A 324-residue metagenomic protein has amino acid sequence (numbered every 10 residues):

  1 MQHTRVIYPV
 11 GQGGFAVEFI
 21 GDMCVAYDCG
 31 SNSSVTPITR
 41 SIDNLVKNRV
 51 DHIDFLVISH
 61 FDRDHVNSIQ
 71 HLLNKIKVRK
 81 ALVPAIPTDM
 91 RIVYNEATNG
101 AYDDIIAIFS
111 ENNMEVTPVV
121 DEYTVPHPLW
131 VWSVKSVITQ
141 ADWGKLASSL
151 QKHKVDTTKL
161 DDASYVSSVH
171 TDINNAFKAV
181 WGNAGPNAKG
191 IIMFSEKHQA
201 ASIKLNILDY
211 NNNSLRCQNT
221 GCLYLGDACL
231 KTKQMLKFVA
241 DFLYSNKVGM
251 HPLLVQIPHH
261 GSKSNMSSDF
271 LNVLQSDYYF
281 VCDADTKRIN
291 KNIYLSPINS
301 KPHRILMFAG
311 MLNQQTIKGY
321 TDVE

Functional and structural regions predicted by a protein language model:
M1-N44, R49, A200-Q234: Conserved beta-strand hairpin/beta-sheet module of binuclear metal-dependent hydrolase folds, prominently
M1-Q2, G11-G14, A228, K233-P252 (+2 more regions): C-terminal regulatory/interaction regions
Q2-H3, K75-C222, K301-H303, G310 (+1 more regions): Flexible, acidic/histidine-containing loops and adjacent segments that form or flank the divalent-metal
V10-G13, F19-D22, D28-G30, L82-Y94 (+4 more regions): Short loop/turn segments at strand-loop or loop-helix junctions that form parts of catalytic or ligand-binding pockets
Q12, N32-S33, F61-N67, T88-M90 (+3 more regions): Active-site environment of divalent metal-dependent phosphoester hydrolases
V35-V83, S245-S264, Q275-Y279: Active-site metal-binding motif and surrounding structural segment of the metallo-beta-lactamase
R40-S41, S68-L72, F238, M266-V273 (+1 more regions): A short acidic, amphipathic alpha-helical/loop segment
F55-S59, V83-A85, P118-V119, P258-H259 (+2 more regions): A generic structural motif
